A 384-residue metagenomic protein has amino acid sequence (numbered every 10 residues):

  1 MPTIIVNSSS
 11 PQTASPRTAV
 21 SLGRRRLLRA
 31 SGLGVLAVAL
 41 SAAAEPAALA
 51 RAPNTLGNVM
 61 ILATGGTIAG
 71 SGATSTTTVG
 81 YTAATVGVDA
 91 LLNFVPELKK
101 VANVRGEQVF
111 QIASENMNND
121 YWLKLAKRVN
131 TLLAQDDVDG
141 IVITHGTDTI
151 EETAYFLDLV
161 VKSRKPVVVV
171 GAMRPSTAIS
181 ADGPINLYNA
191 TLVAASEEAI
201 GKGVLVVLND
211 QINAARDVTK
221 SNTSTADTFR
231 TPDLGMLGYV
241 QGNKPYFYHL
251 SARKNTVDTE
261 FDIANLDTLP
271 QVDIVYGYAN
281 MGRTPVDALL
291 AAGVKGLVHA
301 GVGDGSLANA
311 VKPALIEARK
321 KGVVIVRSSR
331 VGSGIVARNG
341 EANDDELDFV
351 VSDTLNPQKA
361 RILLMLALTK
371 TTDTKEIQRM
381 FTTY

Functional and structural regions predicted by a protein language model:
Q12-V35: N-terminal secretory signal peptides and thylakoid transit peptides that target proteins across membranes
L40-A47: C-terminal segment of classical bacterial N-terminal signal peptides
L49-L132, P313: ATP/NTP phosphate-donor binding region
L62, G87, L91-L98, A214-G296 (+1 more regions): Accessory alpha-helical/coil subdomains and C-terminal extensions that flank or cap enzyme catalytic cores
Q135-I150, A292-D304: Short acidic, glycine-rich surface-loop motifs adjacent to enzyme active sites
I143-K165, L307-I316: Short Gly/Thr/Asp-enriched flexible loops that form oxyanion-binding sites at enzyme active sites
V169-Q241: Internal gly/pro-rich beta-alpha loop/helix module that stabilizes soluble enzyme cofactors or their anionic handles
D304-Y384: C-terminal non-catalytic interaction/assembly regions of soluble proteins
